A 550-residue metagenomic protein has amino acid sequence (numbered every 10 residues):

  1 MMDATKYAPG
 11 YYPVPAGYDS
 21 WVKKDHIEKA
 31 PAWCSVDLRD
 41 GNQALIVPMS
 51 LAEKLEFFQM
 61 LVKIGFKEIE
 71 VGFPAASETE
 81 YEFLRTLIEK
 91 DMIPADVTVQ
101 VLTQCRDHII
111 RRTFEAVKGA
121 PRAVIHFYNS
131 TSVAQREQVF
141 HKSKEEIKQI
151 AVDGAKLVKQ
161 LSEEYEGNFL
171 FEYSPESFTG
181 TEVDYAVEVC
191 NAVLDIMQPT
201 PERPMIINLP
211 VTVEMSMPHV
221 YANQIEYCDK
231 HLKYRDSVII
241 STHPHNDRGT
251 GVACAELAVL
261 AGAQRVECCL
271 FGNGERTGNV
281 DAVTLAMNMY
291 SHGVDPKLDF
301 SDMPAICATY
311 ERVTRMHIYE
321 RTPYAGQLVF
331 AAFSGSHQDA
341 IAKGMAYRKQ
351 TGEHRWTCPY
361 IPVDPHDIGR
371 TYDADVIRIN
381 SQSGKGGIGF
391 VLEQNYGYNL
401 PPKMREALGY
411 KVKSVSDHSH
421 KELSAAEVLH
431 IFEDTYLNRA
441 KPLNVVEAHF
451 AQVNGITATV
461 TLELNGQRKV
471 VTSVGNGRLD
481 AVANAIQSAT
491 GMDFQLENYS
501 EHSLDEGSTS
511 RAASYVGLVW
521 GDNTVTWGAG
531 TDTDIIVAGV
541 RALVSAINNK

Functional and structural regions predicted by a protein language model:
M2-P9, W33, A44, M49-E68 (+4 more regions): Alpha/beta enzyme core
M2-R39, G293-T472, S508-R511: A mid-to-C-terminal "edge-of-domain" accessory segment
D40, A44, A75-E78, S132-A134 (+5 more regions): Short, small-residue-enriched loops and turns at beta-alpha junctions that line or gate enzyme active sites
L209-V211, I239, E267-E275, M287-D299 (+3 more regions): Short beta-alpha connecting loops at secondary-structure transitions that line or flank enzyme active sites
S216-K349: Catalytic alpha/beta core domains of metabolic enzymes, predominantly
H449-A451, T457, N465-T490, F494-D505: Small-residue-enriched alpha-helical segments and adjacent helix-cap loops that form tight helix-helix packing
A458-L462, L504-W527: Positively charged, aromatic-enriched nucleic acid-contacting surfaces
T524-W527, T531-K550: Mixed-charge, glycine-accented linear interaction segment located at domain edges/termini
